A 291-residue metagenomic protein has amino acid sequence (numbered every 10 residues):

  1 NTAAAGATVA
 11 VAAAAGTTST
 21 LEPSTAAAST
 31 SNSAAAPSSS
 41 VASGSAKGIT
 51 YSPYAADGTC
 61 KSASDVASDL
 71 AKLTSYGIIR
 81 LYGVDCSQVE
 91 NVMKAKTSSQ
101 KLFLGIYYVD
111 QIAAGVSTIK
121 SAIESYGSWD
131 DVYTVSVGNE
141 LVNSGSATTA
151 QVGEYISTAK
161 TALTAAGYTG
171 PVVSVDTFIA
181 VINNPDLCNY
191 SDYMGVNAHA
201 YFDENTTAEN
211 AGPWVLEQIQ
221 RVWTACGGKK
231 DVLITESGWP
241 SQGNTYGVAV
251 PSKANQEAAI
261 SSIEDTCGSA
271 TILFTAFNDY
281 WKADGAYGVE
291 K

Functional and structural regions predicted by a protein language model:
N1, A55, V248-K253, T266-K291: Aromatic-rich peripheral "rim/lid" segments of glycoside hydrolase catalytic domains that contact and position glycan
N1-S43, T161-A165: Fungal extracellular serine/threonine-rich, low-complexity, intrinsically disordered "mucin-like" regions of secreted
G44-I123: N-terminal carbohydrate-binding/catalytic regions of secreted carbohydrate-active enzymes
K47-Y51, G77-L81, L102-I106, Y133-V137 (+4 more regions): Hydrophobic faces of well-ordered beta-strands that scaffold small-molecule active sites in alpha/beta enzyme cores
A122-T148, V175: Active-site groove signature of glycoside hydrolases
Y133, N139, D176-V215, L233 (+1 more regions): Aromatic- and acid-rich polysaccharide-binding/catalytic face of secreted or lumenal carbohydrate-active enzymes
L163-V181, K229-G238, A270-W281: Aromatic-lined carbohydrate-recognition surfaces of secreted/lumenal glycan-active proteins
A198-F202, G228-Q256, N278-D279: Active-site clefts of carbohydrate-active enzymes
